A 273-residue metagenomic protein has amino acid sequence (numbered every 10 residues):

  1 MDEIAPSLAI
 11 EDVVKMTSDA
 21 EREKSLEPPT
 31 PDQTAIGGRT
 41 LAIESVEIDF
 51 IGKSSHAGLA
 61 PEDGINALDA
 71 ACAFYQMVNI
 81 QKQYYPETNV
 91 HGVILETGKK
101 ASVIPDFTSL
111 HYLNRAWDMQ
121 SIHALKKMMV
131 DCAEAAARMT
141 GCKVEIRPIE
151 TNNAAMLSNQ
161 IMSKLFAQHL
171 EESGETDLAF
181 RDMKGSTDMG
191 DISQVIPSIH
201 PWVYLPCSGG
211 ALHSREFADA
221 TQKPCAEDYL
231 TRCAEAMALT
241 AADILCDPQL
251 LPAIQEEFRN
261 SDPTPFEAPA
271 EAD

Functional and structural regions predicted by a protein language model:
M1-P105, T187, L212: Histidine/acidic-residue-rich, glycine-tolerant segments that coordinate divalent metal ions
L68-D273: Metal-dependent amide/peptide-bond hydrolase catalytic core, centered on the "pita-bread" metallohydrolase fold
